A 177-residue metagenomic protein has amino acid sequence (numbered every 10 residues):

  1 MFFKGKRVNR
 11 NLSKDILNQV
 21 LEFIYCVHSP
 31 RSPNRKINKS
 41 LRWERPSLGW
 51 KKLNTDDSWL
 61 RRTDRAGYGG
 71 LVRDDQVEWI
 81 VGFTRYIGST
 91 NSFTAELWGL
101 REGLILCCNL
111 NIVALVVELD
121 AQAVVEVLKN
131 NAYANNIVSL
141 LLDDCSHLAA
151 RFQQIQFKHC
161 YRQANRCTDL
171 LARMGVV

Functional and structural regions predicted by a protein language model:
M1-V177: Primary recognition of RNase H-like, Mg2+-dependent phosphodiesterase/nuclease domains
